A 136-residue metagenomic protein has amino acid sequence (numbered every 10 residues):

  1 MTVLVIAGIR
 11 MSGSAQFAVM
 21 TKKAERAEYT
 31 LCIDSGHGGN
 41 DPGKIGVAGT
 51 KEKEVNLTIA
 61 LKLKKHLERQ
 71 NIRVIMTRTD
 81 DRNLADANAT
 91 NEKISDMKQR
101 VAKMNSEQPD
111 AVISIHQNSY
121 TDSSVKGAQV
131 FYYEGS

Functional and structural regions predicted by a protein language model:
M1-M11: Hydrophobic membrane-insertion alpha-helices, especially the h-region of bacterial N-terminal signal peptides
A15-C32, H37-S136: Catalytic-core regions of hydrolytic enzymes
